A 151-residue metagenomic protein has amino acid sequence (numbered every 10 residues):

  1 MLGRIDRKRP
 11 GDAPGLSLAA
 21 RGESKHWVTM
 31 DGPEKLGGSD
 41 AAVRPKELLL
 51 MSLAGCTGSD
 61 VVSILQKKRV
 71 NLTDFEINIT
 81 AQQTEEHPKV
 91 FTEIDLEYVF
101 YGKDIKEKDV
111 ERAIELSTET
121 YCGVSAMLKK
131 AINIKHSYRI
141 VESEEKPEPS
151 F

Functional and structural regions predicted by a protein language model:
M1-M51, V62-F151: Extended beta-strand/beta-hairpin segments
